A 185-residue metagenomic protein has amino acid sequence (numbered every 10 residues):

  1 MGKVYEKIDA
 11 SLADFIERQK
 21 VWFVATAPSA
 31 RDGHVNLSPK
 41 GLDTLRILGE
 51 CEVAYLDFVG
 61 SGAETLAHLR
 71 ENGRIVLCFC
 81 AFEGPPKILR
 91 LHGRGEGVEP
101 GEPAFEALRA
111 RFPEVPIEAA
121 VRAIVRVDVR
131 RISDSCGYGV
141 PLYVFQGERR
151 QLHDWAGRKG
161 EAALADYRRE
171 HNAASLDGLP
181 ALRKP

Functional and structural regions predicted by a protein language model:
M1-P185: Binding-site signature for planar aromatic cofactors or substrates
